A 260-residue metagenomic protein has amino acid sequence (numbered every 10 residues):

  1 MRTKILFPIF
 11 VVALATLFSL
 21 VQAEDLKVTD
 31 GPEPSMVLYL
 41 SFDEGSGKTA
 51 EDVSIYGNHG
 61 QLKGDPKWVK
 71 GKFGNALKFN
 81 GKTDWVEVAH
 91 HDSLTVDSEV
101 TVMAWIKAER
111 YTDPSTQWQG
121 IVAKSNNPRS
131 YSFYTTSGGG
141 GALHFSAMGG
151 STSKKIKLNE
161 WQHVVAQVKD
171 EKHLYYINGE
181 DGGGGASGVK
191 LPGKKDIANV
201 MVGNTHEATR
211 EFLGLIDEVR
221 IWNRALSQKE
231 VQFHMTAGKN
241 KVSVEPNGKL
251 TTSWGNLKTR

Functional and structural regions predicted by a protein language model:
R2, L6-I9, L17-K82, Q232-R260: Extracytoplasmic low-complexity segments
E24-L26, A89-H91, A147-S153, G185 (+1 more regions): Extracellular glycan-interaction patches encoded by glycine-rich segments
E33-V37, S46-A50, K82-H144, L158 (+5 more regions): Extracellular glycan-recognition modules
L40, G185-A186: Short hydrophobic alpha-helix segments
A142-H163: Short, aromatic/His-centered strand-loop micro-motif at the edge of beta-sheets
Y176-G182: Short strand-turn-strand beta-turns centered on an Asx-Gly dipeptide
